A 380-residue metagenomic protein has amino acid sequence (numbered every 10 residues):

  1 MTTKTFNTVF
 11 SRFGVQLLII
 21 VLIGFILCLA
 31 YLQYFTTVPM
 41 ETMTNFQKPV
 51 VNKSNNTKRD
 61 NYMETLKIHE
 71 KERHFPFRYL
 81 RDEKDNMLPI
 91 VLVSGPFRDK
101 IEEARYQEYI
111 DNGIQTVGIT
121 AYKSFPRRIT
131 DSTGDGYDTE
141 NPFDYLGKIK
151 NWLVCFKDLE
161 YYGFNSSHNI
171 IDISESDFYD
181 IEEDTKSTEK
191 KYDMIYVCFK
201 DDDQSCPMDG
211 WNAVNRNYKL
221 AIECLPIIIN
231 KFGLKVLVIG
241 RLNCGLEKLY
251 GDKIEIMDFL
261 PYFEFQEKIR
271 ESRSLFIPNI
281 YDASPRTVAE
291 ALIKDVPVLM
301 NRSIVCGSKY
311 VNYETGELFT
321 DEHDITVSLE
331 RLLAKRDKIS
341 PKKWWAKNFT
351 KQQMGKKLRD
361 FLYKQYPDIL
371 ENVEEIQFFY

Functional and structural regions predicted by a protein language model:
V93-G210: Catalytic core of nucleotide-activated saccharide and alditol-phosphate transferases
E183-L249: Conserved catalytic-core segment of nucleotide-activated headgroup transferases in glycan assembly
G240-Q266, S274: Nucleotide-activated donor-binding/catalytic signature segment of Leloir-type glycosyltransferases, i.e., the conserved
Q266, P285-I293, G307-S308: Short alpha-helical segment that forms part of, or immediately flanks, the ligand-binding pocket in carbohydrate-active
N279-I280: Aromatic "clamp/platform" in nucleotide-sugar-dependent glycosyltransferases that forms part of the donor/acceptor
P297-N301: Short hydrophobic beta-strand element within catalytic cores of glycosyltransferases and related nucleotide-activated
N312-H323, R331-A334: Conserved acidic donor-binding segment of nucleotide-sugar-dependent glycosyltransferases
L333-Y380: A charged, aromatic-enriched C-terminal amphipathic alpha-helix characteristic of glycosyltransferases across folds
